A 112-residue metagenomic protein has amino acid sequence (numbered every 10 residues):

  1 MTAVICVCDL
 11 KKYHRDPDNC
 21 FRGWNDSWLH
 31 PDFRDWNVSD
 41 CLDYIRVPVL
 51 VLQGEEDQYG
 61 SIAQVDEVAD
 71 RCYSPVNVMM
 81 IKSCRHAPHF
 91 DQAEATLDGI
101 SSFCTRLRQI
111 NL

Functional and structural regions predicted by a protein language model:
M1-C8: Flexible "cap/lid" loop of the alpha/beta hydrolase fold
P17, V38-L42, V65: Acidic, amphipathic alpha-helical patches
W24-C41: Active-site nucleophile elbow and catalytic-triad environment of alpha/beta-hydrolase enzymes
L42-R46, D70-Y73: Short, conserved loop/helix-junction motifs that constitute active-site signature segments in enzyme catalytic cores
I45, V51-Q53, D57: Short beta-strand/loop motif that positions the catalytic acidic residue of the alpha/beta-hydrolase fold
Q58-Q64: Conserved alpha/beta-hydrolase "acid-adjacent" motif
D66-D70, E94: Active-site phosphate/pyrophosphate- and oxyanion-stabilizing loops and adjacent acidic/basic residues in soluble
P75-N77, K82-L112: Catalytic active-site module of serine/aspartate enzymes centered on a nucleophile-bearing elbow/loop
